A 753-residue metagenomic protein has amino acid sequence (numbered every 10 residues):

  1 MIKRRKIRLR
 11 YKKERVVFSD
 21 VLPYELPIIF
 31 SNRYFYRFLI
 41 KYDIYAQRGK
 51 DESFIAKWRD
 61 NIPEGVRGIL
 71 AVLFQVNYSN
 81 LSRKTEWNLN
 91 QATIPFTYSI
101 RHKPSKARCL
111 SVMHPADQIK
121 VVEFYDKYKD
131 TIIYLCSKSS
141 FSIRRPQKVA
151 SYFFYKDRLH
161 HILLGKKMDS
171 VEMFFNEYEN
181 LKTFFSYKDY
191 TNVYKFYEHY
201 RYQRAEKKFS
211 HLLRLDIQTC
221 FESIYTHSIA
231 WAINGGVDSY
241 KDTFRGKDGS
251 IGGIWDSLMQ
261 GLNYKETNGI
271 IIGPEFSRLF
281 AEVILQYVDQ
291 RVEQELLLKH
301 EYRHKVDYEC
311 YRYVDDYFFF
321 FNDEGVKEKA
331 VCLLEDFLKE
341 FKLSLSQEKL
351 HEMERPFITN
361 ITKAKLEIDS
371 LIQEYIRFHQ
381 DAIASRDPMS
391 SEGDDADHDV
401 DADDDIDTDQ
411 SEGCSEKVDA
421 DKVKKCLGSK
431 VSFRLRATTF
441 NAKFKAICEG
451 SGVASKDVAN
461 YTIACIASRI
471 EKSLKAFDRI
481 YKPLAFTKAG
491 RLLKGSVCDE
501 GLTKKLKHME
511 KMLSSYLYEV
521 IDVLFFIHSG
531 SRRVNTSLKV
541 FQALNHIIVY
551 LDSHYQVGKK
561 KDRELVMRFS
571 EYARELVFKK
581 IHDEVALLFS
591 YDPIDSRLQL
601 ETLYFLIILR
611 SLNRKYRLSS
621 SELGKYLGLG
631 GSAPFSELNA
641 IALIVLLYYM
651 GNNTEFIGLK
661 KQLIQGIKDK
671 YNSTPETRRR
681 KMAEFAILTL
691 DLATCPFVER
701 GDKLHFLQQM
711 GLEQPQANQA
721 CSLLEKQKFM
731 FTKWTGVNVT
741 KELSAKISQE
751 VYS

Functional and structural regions predicted by a protein language model:
M1-I272, F276, A402, I594 (+4 more regions): Conserved two-metal-ion catalytic palm core of "right-hand" nucleic acid polymerases, unifying RNA-dependent RNA
D130, L297-L298, L343: Short aromatic/hydrophobic-glycine micro-motifs
I132-F153, N234-G246, A364-D394, A476-L484: Internal, charge-rich low-complexity segments
E172, K182, D289, Y308-Y311 (+2 more regions): Phosphate/nucleotide-binding catalytic core
R204-V314, F320-E328, A384-I607, L612-V645 (+2 more regions): Conserved polymerase palm-domain catalytic core
S228-A232, L334-D336, T362, I368-D369: Short secondary-structure boundary/capping segments
F321-L345: Helical (often loop-to-helix) elements that flank the catalytic cores of nucleotide-handling enzymes
K339-I376: Conserved catalytic core of two-metal-ion nucleotidyltransferases
